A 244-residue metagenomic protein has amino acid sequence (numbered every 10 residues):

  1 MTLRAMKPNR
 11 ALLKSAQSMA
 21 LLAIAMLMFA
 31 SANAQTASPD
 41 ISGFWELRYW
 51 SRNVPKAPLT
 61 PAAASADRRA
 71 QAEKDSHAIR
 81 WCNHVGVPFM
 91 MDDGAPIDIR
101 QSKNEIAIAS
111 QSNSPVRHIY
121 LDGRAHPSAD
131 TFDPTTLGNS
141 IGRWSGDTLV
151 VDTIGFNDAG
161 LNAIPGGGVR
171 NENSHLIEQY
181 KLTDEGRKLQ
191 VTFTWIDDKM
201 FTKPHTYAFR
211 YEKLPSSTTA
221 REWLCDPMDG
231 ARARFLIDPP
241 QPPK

Functional and structural regions predicted by a protein language model:
M1-S15: N-terminal secretory signal peptides that target proteins for export/translocation
T2-L3, A32-K244: Hydrophobic small-molecule pocket/channel-lining residues, especially in calycin-type beta-barrels
A16-A30: Bacterial N-terminal signal peptides
